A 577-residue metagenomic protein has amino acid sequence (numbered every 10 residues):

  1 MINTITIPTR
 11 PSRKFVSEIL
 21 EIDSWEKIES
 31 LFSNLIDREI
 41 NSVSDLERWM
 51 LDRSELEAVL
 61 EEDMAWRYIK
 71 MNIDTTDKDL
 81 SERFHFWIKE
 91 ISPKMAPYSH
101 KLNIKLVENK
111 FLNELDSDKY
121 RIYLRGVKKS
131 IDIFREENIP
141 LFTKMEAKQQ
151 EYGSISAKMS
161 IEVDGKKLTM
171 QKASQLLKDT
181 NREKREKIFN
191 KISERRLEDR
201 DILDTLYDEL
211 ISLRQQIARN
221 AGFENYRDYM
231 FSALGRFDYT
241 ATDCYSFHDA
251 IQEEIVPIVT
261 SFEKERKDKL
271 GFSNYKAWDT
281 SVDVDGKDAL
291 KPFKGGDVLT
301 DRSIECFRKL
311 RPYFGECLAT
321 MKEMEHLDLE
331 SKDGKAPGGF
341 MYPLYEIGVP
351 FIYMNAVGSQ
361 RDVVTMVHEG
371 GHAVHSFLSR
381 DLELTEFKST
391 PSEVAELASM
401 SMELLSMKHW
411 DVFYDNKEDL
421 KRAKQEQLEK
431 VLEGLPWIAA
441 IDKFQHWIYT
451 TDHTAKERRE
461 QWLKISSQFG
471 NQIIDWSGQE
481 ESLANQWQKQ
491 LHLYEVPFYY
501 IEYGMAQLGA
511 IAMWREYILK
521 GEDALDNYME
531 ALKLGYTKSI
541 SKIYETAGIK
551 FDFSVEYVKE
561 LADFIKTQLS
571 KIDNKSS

Functional and structural regions predicted by a protein language model:
M1-A289, R302: A well-structured
G126-K128, W278, M366, V374 (+4 more regions): C-terminal, non-catalytic "cap/extension" segments appended to globular domains
I133-F134, F189-D199, Y239-Y245, S281-P292 (+6 more regions): Glycine- and acidic
Q171-R185, P292-V367, H372-S376: Active-site-adjacent "gating/activation" loops or surface patches in catalytic cores
E253-E254, T390-D419, E426-E429, E433 (+1 more regions): Post-HExxH zinc-binding segment in Zn-dependent metallohydrolases
R266-D285, T320-E330, P391-V394, D419 (+4 more regions): A glycine-rich phosphate-binding loop feature that marks nucleotide/adenosyl-phosphate handling sites
N274-R302, H375, L428-G434, A439: Long, K/E/R/D-enriched contiguous segments that form extended
G371-T385, L405: Catalytic Zn2+-binding segment of zinc metalloproteases
